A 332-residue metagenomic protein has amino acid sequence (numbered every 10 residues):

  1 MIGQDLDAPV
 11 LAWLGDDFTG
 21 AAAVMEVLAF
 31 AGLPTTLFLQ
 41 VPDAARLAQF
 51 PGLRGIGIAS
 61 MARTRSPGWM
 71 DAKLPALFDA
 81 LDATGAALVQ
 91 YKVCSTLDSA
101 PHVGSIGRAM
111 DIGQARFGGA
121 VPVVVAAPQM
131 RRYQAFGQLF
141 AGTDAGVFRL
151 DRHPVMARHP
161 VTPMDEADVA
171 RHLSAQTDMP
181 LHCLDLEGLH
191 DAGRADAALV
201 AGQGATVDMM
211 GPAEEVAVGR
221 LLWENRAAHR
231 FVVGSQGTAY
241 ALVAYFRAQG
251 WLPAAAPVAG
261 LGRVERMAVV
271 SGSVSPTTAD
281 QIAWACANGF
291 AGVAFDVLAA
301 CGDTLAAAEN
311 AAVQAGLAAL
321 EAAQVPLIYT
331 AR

Functional and structural regions predicted by a protein language model:
I2-D7, L47-P51, G113-F117, F148 (+6 more regions): Solvent-exposed alpha-helices and their adjacent loops that cap or buttress functional pockets in soluble metabolic
I2-R54, A72-K73, A126-Q129: N-terminal basic/disordered segments at the start of proteins
A8-V10, R54, S66-M70, F78-V93 (+1 more regions): Cap/lid and interdomain-hinge subdomains that line or gate substrate/regulatory clefts in soluble alpha/beta enzymes
V27-A31, P75, L139-F140, R220-A227 (+2 more regions): Short, solvent-exposed amphipathic alpha-helical segments in soluble enzyme and RNA/protein-processing domains
G57-S60, K92, P122-A126, T206-M210 (+3 more regions): Short beta-strand segments
A217-H229, V233-P276: Long, internal scaffold/assembly segments composed of regular secondary structure
A256-R332: A glycine- and small/hydrophobic-rich beta-loop-beta segment that serves as a flexible "lid/hinge" or phosphate-binding
